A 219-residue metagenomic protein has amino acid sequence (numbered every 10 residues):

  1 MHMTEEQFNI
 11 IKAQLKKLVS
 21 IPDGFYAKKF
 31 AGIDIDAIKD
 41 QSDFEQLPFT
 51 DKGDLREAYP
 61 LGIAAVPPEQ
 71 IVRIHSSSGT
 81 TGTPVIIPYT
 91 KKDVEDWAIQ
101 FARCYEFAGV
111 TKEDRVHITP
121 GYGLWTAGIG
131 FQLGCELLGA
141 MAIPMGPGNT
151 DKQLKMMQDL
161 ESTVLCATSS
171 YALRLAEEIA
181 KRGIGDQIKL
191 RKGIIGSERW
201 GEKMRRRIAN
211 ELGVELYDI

Functional and structural regions predicted by a protein language model:
M1-S76, G82-I99, R103-F107: Nucleotide 5′-phosphate-binding alpha/beta core
A13-K17, A140-A142, E161-V164, L190-G193: Short active-site oxyanion
V19, S77-T80, V116, L165 (+2 more regions): Conserved S/T- and glycine-rich ATP-binding loop of Class I adenylate-forming
D23, P147, S169-S170, E198 (+1 more regions): Alpha-helix N-cap/helix-start capping motif
K91-R103, R115-R174: AMP-binding/adenylate-forming
V110-D114: Short helix-loop-beta connector
Y171-K189, R206-E211: Adenylate-forming
L190-I219: Gly/Ser/Thr-rich phosphate-binding loop
